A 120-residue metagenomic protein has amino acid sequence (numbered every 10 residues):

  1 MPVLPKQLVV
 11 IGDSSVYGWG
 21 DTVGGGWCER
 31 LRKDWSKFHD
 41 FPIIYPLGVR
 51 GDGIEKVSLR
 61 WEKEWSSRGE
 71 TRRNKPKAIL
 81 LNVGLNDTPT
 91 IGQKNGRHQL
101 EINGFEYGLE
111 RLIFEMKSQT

Functional and structural regions predicted by a protein language model:
M1-R50, E55-K56, E62-N74, I79: Serine-esterase "nucleophile elbow" of acetyl-processing enzymes
V3-L4, S36, D40, S58-T120: Alpha-helical cap/lid subdomain in secreted, periplasmic, or secretory-pathway luminal O-acyl-processing enzymes
